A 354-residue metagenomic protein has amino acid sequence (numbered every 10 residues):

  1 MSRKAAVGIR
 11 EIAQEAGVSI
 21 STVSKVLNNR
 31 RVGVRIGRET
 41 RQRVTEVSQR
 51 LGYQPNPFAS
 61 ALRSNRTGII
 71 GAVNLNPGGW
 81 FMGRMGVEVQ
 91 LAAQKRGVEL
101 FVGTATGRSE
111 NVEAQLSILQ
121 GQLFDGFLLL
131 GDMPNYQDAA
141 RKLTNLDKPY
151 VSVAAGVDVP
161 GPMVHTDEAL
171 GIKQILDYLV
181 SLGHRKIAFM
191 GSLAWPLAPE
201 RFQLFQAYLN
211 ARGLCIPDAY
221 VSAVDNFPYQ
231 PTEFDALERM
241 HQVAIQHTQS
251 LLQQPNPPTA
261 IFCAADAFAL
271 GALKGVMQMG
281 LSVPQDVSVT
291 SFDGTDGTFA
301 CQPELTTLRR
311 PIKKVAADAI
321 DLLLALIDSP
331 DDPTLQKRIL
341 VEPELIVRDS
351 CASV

Functional and structural regions predicted by a protein language model:
M1-K4, G8, N65-S181, A194 (+2 more regions): Alpha-helical recognition/docking segments in bacterial nutrient-uptake and carbohydrate-utilization systems
M1-R66: N-terminal helix-turn-helix DNA-binding module of bacterial transcription factors
A93-A105, Q206-H241: Short beta-strand elements in bilobed, periplasmic/extracellular small-molecule ligand-binding domains
L130-G131, V153, L182, M190 (+5 more regions): Replace "coordinates the UDP/GDP/TDP-sugar" with "coordinates nucleotide-activated sugar donors
M163-M190, A198-E200, L204-A207, E238-S250 (+2 more regions): Hydrophobic alpha-helical segments within soluble ligand-binding/sensing domains
K186, I216-Y220, S282-S288: Short acidic capping loops at alpha-helix termini that bridge into adjacent secondary structure
H241-V354: Flexible loop/turn connectors
